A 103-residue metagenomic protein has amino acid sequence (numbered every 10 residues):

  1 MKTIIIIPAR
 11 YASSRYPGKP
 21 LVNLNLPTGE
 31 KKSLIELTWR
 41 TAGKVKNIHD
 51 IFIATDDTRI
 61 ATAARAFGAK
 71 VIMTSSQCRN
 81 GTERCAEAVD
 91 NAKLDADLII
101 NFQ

Functional and structural regions predicted by a protein language model:
M1-P17: N-terminal nucleotide-binding beta1-loop-alpha1 segment
I4, D50-F52: A structural signal for isolated positions on well-ordered beta-strands in alpha/beta enzyme cores
I7, A54-D56: Conserved sequence signature across two-component system core domains
P20-L26, I72-M73: Short glycine-enriched, charge-decorated loop/helix-capping segments at active-site entrances that position
V22, T28-K31, C78-G81: Short, conserved glycine- and acidic-residue-centered signature motifs in active-site or ligand-binding loops
K31-H49, F67: A short, N-terminal amphipathic alpha-helix
I53-A54, S75: Active-site-adjacent beta-strand anchor residues
R59-F102: Short phosphate-binding loop-to-helix
